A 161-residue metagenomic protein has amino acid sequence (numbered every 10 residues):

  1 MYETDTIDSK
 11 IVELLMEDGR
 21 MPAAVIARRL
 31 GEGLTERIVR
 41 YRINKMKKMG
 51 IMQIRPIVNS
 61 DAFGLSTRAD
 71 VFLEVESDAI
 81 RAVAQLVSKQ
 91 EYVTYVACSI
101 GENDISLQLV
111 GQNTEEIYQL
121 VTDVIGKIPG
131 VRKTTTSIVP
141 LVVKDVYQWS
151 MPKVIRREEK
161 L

Functional and structural regions predicted by a protein language model:
M1-L161: A compositional/biophysical signature of low hydrophobicity enriched in polar/charged and small residues
